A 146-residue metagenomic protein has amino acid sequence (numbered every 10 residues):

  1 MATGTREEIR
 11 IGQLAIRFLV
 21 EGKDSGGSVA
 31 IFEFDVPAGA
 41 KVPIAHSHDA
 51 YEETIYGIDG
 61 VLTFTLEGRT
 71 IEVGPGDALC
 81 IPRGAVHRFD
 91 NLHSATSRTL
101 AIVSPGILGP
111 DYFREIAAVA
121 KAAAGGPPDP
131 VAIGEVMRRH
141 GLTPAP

Functional and structural regions predicted by a protein language model:
E8-I9, G68-V86: Short acidic-glycine-tyrosine-enriched beta hairpin
I9-A45, Y51-E52: A short glycine-rich, His/Asp/Glu-containing loop-to-beta-strand
A15, T54, V61-T63, T70 (+2 more regions): Structural motif
E33-P37, S47-T65, I102-S104: Short, conserved beta-strand element in jelly-roll/cupin
P43-A45, L66-I71: Short beta-strand segments
T63, R83-P110: Ligand-binding loop in jelly-roll beta-barrel domains
R114-P146: Acidic/histidine-enriched, glycine/proline-rich intrinsically disordered or flexible terminal extensions
